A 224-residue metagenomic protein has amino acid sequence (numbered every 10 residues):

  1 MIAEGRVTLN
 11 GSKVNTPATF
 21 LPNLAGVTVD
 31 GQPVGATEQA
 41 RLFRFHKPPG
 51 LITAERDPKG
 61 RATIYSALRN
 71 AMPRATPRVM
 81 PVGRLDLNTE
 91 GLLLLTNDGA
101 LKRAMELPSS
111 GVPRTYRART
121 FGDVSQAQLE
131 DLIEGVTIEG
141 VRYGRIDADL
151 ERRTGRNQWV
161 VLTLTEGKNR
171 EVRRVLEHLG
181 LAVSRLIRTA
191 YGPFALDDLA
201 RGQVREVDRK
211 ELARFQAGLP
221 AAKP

Functional and structural regions predicted by a protein language model:
M1-P224: Basic, flexible Lys/Arg- and Gly-enriched helix-loop patches that mediate nucleic-acid binding at interfaces with rRNA
